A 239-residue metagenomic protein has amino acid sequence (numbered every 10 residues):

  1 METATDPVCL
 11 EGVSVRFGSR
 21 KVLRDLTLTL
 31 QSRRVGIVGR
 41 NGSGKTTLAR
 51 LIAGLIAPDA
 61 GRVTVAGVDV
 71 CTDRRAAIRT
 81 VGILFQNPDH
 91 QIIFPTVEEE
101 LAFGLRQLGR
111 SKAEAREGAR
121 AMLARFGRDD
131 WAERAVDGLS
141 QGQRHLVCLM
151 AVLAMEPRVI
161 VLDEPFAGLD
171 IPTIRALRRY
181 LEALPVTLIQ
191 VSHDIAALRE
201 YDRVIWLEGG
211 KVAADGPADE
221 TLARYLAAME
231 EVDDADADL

Functional and structural regions predicted by a protein language model:
V8-L10, V22-L23: Conserved structural motif at the start of ABC-family nucleotide-binding domains
A53: Helix-to-loop junction immediately C-terminal to a conserved catalytic motif
G61-T72, A77: Conserved ABC transporter NBD signature motif
A113-W131: Conserved ABC ATPase "signature" region
A135-L139: Conserved ABC ATPase signature
I160-E164: Catalytic Walker B motif of ABC-type/P-loop ATPase nucleotide-binding domains
K211-A235: Conserved beta-strand-loop-alpha-helix hinge in the C-terminal portion of ABC ATPase nucleotide-binding domains
